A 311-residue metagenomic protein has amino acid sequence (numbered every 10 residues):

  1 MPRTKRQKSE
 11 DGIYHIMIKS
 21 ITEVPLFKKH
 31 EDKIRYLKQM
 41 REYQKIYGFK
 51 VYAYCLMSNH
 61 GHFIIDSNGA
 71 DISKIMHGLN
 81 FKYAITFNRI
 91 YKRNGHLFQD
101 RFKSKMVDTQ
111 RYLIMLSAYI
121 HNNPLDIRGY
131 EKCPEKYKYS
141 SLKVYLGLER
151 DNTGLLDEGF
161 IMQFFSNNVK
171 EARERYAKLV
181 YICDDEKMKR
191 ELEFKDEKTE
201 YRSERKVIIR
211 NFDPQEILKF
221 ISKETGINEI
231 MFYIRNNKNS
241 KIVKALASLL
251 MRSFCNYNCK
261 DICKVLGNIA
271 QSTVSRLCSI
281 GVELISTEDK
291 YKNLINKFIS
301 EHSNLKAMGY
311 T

Functional and structural regions predicted by a protein language model:
M1-A53, M57-S58, D66-T311: Short Pro-Cys-Gly-centered "Cys-loop" motif that presents a nucleophilic cysteine in a tight turn
H62: Conserved G/P- and acidic residue-centered "switch" motifs that form tight phosphate/ATP-binding loops in soluble
